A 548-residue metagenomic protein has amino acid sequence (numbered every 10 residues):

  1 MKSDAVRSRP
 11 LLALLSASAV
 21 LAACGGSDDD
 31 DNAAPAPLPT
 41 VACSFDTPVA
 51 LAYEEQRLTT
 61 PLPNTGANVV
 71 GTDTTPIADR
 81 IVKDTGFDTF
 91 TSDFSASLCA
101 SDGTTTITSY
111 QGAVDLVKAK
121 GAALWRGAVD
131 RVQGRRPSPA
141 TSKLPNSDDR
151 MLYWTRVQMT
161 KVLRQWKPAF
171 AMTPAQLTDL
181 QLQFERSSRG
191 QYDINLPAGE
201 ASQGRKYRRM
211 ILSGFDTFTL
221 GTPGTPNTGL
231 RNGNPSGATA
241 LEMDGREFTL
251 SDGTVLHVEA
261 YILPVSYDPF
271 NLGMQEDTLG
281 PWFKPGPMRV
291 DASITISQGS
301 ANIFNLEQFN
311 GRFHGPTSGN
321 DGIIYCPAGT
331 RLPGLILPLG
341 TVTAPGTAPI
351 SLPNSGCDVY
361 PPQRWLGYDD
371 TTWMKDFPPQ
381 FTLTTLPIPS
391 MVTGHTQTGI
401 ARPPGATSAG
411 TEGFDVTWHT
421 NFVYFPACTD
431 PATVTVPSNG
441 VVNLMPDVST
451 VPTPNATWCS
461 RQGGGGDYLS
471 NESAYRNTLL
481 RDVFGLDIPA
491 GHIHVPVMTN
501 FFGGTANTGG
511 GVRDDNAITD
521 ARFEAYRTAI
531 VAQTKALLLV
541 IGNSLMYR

Functional and structural regions predicted by a protein language model:
K2-L12: Bacterial N-terminal signal peptides that target proteins for export
V20-A23: C-terminal motif of bacterial Sec signal peptides marking the signal peptidase cleavage site
G25-D28: Bacterial signal peptide processing site
D30-P37: Acidic, proline-/serine-/threonine-rich low-complexity intrinsically disordered repeat tracts
P37-S460, G465, N477-T478, D482-D487 (+2 more regions): N-terminal catalytic or cofactor-binding beta/alpha core of small enzyme domains
G464-E472: Short alpha-helices
P489-G491: Zn-dependent metallopeptidase/amidohydrolase metal-coordination segment
